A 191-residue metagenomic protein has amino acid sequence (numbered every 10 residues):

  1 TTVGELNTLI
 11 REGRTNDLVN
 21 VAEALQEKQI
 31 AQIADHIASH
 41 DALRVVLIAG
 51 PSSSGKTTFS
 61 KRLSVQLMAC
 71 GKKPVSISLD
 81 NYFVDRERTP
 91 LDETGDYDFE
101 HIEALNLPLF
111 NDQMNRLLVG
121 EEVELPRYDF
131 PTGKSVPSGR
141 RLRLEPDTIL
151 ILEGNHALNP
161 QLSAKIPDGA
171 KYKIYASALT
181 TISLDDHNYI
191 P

Functional and structural regions predicted by a protein language model:
T1-Q32: Charged, amphipathic alpha-helical linker segments immediately N-terminal to NTP-binding catalytic cores
V46-I48: Hydrophobic anchor at the beta1->P-loop junction of P-loop NTPases
S53: Walker A (P-loop) phosphate-binding loop of P-loop NTPases
K56: Conserved lysine of the Walker
V65-V75: Post-Walker A helix-loop "phosphate-sensing" segment adjacent to the P-loop in P-loop NTPases
V75-I77, V84-G133, I149: Conserved nucleotide-sensing/catalytic segment adjacent to the nucleotide-binding pocket in NTP-handling enzymes
L152-P191: ATP-dependent NMP and nucleoside kinases share a basic, alpha-helical "lid"
